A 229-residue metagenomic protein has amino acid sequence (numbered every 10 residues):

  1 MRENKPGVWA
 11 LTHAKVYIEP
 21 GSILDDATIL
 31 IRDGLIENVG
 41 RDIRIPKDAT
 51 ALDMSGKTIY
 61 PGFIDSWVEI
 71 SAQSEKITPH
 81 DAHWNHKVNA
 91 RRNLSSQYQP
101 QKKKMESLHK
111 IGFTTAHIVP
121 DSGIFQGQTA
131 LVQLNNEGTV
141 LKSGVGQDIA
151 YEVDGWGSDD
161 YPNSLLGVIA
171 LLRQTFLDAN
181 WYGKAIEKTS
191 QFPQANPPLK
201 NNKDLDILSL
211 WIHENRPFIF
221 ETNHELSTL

Functional and structural regions predicted by a protein language model:
R2-E3, G7, V16, P20-Y60: Histidine-rich, glycine-flanked metal-binding segment
V8-W9, A49-T50, G62, T114-H117 (+1 more regions): Structural motif
V16, I36, K57-T58, S66-E69 (+3 more regions): Short, glycine-/Ser/Thr-/acidic-enriched flexible segments
S22, R41, F63, Q73-T78 (+1 more regions): Short, solvent-exposed loop/turn and secondary-structure capping segments
I29, R92-S96, N196-P197: Short, flexible loop segments at the rims of nucleotide/cofactor-binding pockets, characterized by
K57-V119: Metal-associated gating/positioning segment near the N- to mid-region
K104-L229: Polyanionic/metal-chelating signatures
